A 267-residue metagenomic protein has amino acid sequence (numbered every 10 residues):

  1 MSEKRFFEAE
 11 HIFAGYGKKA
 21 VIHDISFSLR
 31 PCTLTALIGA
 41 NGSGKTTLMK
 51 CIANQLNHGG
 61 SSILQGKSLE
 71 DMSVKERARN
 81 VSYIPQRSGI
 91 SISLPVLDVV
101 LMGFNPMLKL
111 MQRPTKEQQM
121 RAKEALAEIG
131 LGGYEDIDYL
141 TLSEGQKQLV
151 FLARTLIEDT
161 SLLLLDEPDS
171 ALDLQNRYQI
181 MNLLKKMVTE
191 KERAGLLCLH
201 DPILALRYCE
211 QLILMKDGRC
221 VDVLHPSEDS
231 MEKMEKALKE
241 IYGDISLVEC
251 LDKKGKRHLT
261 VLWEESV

Functional and structural regions predicted by a protein language model:
I38-A40: The feature captures the beta-strand-to-loop junction immediately N-terminal to the Walker
A53: Helix-to-loop junction immediately C-terminal to a conserved catalytic motif
G60-S68, R77: Conserved ABC transporter NBD signature motif
K116-Y134, D159: Conserved ABC ATPase "signature" region
D138-L142: Conserved ABC ATPase signature
L163-E167: Catalytic Walker B motif of ABC-type/P-loop ATPase nucleotide-binding domains
M231-V267: ABC ATPase nucleotide-binding domains
